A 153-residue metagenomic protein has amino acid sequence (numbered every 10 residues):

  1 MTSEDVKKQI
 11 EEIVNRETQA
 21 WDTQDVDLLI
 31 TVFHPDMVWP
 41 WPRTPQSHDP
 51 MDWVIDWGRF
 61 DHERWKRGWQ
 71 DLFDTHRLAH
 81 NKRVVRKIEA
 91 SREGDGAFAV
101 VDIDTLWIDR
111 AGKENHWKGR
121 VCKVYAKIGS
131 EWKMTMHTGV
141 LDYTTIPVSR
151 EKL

Functional and structural regions predicted by a protein language model:
M1-D36, V84, G112, R150-L153: Short, low-complexity N-terminal intrinsically disordered segments enriched in polar/charged residues
K7, V26-D95: A solvent-exposed, acidic/Ser-Thr-rich amphipathic alpha-helical stretch
D36, V100-I108: Generic short beta-strand segments
S47-H48, L106-D109, Y143: Short, solvent-exposed loop/turn segments at secondary-structure junctions
W69, R83-E89, I103-T105, G119-A126 (+1 more regions): Hydrophobic/aromatic beta-strand elements that line small-molecule binding cavities or substrate pockets in beta-rich
I88-F98, Y125-K133: A short, structured loop/turn motif at beta-sheet edges
W117-S149: Short beta-strand edge/turn micro-motifs at domain boundaries
